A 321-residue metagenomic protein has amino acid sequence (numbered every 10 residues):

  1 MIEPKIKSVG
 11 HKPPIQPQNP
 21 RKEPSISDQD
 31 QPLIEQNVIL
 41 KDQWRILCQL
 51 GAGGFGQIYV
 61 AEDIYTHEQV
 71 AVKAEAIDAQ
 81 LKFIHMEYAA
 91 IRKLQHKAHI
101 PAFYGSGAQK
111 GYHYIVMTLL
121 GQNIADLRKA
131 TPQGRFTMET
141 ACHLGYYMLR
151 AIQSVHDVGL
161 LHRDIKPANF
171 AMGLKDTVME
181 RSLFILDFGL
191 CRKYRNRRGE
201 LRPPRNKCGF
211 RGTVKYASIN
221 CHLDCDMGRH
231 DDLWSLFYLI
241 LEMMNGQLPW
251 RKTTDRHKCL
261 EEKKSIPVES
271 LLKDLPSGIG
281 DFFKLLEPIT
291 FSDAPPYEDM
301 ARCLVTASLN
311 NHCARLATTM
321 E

Functional and structural regions predicted by a protein language model:
Q57: Conserved N-lobe ATP-binding subsite of Hanks-type protein kinase domains, especially the beta3 VAIK lysine
E62-Q69: Conserved N-lobe loop of protein kinases adjacent to the ATP-binding glycine-rich P-loop
A74-K97: The N-lobe alphaC helix and its flanking beta3-alphaC-beta4 segment of protein kinase-like domains, centered on
A102-H113: Short beta-strand micro-motifs within the conserved protein kinase catalytic domain, predominantly in the N-lobe
L120-A130: Structural motif in protein kinase domains
L144-G145: Activation segment signature within eukaryotic-like protein kinase domains
H156-T177: Catalytic-loop of the protein kinase fold
A171-R211: Activation segment/activation loop of eukaryotic-type protein kinase catalytic domains
